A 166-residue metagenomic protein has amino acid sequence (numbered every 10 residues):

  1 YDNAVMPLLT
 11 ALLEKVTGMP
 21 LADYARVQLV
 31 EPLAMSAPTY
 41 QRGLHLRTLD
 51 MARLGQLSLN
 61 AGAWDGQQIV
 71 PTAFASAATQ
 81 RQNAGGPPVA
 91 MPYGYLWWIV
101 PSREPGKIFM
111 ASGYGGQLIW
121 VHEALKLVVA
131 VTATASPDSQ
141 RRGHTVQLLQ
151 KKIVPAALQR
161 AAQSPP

Functional and structural regions predicted by a protein language model:
Y1-D2, G43-R47, R142: Aromatic-acidic/polar surface patches that form glycan- and anion
Y1-L29, M51-S58, K126-V129: Alpha-helical scaffold elements that line and support the substrate/ligand-binding pocket of soluble hydrolases
M6, A37, H45, G62 (+2 more regions): Solvent-exposed loop/turn segments at secondary-structure junctions within structured extracellular/periplasmic domains
Y24-T79: Active-site-proximal binding-pocket segments
S36-A52, A84-V100, R160-P165: Charged/polar, low-hydrophobicity segments characteristic of intrinsically disordered regions and flexible loops
A61-G62, Q82, A157, A161: A general structural signal marking secondary-structure boundaries and capping sites
T72-T132: Active-site Gly/Thr loop motif
A111-P166: Structured C-terminal helix/loop/strand segments within mature extracytoplasmic catalytic/sensor domains
